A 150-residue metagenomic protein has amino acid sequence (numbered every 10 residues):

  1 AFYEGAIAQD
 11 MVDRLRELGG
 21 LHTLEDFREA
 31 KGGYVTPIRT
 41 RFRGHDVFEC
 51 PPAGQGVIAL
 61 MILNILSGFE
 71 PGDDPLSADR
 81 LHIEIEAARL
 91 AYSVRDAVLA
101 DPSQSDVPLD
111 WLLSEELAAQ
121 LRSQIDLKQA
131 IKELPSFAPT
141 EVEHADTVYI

Functional and structural regions predicted by a protein language model:
A1, G5, R14-L18, A30 (+4 more regions): Change "in soluble alpha/beta enzymes" to "in soluble alpha/beta proteins
A1, V47-C50, D73-D74, V107-P108: Second-shell loop/turn segments in exported
A1-F48: Long, well-ordered, tryptophan-enriched scaffold segments
V35-P37, A59, A145-Y149: Short glycine-rich loop/turn motifs
P37, C50-A53, P139-E143: Short Gly/Pro-enriched turn/cap motifs at secondary-structure boundaries
F48-G56, V148: Glycine-rich phosphate/pyrophosphate-binding beta-alpha loops
P71-I150: Internal maturation/activation junctions in enzymes
